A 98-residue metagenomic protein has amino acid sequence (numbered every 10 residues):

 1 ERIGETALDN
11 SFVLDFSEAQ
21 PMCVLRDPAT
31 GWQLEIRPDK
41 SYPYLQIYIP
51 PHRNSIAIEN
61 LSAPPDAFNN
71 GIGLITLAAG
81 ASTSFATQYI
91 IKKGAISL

Functional and structural regions predicted by a protein language model:
E1-D39: Active-site/ligand-binding surface loops and adjacent short beta/alpha elements that line catalytic pockets across
V13, Q46-Y48, G73-A78: Short proline/glycine-enriched turn/loop segments at secondary-structure junctions
Q20-M22, Y44, L74: Short, acidic/polar N-cap/turn motifs at the starts of alpha helices
M22-V24, A57, S84-Q88: Beta-strand secondary-structure signal
R26-P65: Glycine-rich active-site loops that engage anionic ligands at enzyme catalytic sites
F68-I72: Short alpha-helix capping/helix-loop boundary micro-motifs
T76-K93: Short Pro-Gly-centered flexible turn/kink motifs
S97-L98: Short, compositionally biased
